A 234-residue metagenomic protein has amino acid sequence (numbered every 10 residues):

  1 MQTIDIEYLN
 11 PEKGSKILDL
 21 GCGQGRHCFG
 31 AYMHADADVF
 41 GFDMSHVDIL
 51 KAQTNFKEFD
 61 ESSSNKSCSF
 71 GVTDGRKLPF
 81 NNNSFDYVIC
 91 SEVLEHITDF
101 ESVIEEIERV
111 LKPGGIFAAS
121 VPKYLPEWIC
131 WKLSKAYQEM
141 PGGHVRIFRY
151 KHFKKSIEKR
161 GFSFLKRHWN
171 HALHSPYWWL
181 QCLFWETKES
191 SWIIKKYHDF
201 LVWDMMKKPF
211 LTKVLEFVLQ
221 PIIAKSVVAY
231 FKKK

Functional and structural regions predicted by a protein language model:
M1-S15, G30: Conserved alpha-helix/loop element of class I SAM-dependent methyltransferases that forms part of the SAM/SAH-binding
G14, F85-D86: Local beta-strand N-terminus motif with an aromatic residue
S15-G23: Conserved class I S-adenosyl-L-methionine
Q24-A35: Conserved SAM-binding loop of SAM-dependent methyltransferases across substrates and taxa, primarily the Class I
R26, D48-K51, N55-F59, S63 (+6 more regions): S-adenosyl-L-methionine-dependent methyltransferase catalytic module, highlighting the catalytic core
D38-D43: Conserved SAM-binding motif I beta-strand of class I
K77-N82: Short conserved loop adjoining the S-adenosyl-L-methionine
C90-V93: A short beta-strand submotif of the Rossmann-like class I SAM-dependent methyltransferase core that lines
